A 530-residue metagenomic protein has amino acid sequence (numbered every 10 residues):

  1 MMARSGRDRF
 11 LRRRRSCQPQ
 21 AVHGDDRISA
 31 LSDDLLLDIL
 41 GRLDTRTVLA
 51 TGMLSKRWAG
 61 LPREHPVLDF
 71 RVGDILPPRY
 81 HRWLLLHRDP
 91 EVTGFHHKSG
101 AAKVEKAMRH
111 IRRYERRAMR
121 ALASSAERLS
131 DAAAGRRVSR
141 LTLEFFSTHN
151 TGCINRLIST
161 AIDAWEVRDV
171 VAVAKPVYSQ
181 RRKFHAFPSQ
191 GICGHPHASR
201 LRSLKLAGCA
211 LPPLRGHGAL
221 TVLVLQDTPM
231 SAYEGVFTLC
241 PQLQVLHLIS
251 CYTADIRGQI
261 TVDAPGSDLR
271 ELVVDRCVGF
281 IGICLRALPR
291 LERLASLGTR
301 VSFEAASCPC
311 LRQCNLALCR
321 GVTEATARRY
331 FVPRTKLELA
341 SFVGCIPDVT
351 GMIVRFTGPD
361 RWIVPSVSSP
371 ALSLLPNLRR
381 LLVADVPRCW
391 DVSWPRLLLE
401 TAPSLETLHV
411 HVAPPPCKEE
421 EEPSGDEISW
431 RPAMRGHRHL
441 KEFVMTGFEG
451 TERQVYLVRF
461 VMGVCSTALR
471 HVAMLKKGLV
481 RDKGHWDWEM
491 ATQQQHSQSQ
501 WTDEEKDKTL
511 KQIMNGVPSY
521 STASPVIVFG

Functional and structural regions predicted by a protein language model:
M1-A21, F529-G530: Terminal membrane/secretory targeting segments in land-plant proteins
A3, P19-A264: Leucine-rich repeat
L68-F70, L141-L143, R168-A172, R202-L204 (+10 more regions): Conserved hydrophobic beta-strand positions in leucine-rich repeat
I75-A126, S147-I154, P176-Q190, A254-G258 (+7 more regions): Leucine-rich repeat
I158-I162, H185-A198, L214-T221, E234-Q242 (+9 more regions): A structural signal for leucine-rich repeat
C240, V444-E449: Short, glycine/charged-rich beta-strand-loop motifs at protein surfaces that mediate ligand recognition and catalysis
S307-T323, G436-L440, G447, C465-V472: Leucine-rich repeat domain C-terminal region
R438, M462-G530: C-terminal effector modules
